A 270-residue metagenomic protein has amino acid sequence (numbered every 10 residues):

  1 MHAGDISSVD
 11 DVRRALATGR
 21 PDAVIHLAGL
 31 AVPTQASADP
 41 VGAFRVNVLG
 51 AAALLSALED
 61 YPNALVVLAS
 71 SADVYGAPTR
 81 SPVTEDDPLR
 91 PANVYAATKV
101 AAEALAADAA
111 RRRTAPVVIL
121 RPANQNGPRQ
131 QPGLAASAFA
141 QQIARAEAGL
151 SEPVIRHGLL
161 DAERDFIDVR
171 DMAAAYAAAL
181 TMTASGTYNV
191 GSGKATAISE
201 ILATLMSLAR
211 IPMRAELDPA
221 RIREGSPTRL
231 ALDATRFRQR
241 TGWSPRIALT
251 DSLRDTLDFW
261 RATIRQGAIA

Functional and structural regions predicted by a protein language model:
I6-V46: NAD(P)H-binding glycine-rich loop region in Rossmannoid oxidoreductase-like domains and their noncatalytic homologs
A38-S56, A64-L65, D73-I119, N124-N126 (+1 more regions): Catalytic helix-loop patch of NAD(P)-dependent Rossmann-fold dehydrogenases
R80-S81, A107-R164, V169-A174, L202-L208: NAD(P)-dependent short-chain dehydrogenase/reductase
F139, I143, T181-I222: Mid/C-terminal beta-alpha module of Rossmann-like enzyme folds, strongest in SDR-family dehydrogenases/epimerases
F139, I143, Y176-L180, L202-L205 (+2 more regions): Hydrophobic "lid"/C-terminal helical patch of Rossmann-like NAD(P)-dependent dehydrogenase/epimerase domains
M172, Y176, V190, I201 (+2 more regions): Non-catalytic, hydrophobic alpha-helical segments
I198, P219-R236, I247: Active-site loop of classical SDR/Rossmann-like NAD(P)-dependent oxidoreductases, centered on the catalytic Tyr-X3-Lys
L249-A270: Amphipathic terminal alpha-helices
